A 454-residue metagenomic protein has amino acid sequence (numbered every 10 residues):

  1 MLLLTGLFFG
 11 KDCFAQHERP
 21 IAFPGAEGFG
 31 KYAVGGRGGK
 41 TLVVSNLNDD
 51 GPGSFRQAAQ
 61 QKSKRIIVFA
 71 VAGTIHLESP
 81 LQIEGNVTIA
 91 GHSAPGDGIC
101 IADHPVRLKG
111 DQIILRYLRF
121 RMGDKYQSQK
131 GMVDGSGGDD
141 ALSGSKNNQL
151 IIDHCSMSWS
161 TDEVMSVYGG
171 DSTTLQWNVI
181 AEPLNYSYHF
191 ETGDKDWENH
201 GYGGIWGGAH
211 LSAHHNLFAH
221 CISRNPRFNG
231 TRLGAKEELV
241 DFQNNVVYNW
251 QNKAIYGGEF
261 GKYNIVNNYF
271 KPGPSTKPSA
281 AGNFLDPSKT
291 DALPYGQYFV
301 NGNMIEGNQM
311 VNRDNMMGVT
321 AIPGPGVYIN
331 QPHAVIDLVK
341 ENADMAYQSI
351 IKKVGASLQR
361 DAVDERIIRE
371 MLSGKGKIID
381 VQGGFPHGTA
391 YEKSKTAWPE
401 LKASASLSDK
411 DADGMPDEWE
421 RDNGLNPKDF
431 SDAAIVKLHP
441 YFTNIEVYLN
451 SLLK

Functional and structural regions predicted by a protein language model:
M1-Q16: Bacterial Sec-dependent N-terminal signal peptides
A22-I67, D432: Acidic Gly/Asp/Thr-rich repetitive segments characteristic of extracellular carbohydrate-active and adhesion proteins
T41, P52, K64-I66, A72-T74 (+14 more regions): Detector for repetitive beta-architecture
H76-G207: Right-handed parallel beta-helix
R227-R232, K236-Y391: Extracellular beta-rich repeat passengers
E392-K454: Extracellular calcium-associated, cysteine-rich motifs in secreted modular proteins
